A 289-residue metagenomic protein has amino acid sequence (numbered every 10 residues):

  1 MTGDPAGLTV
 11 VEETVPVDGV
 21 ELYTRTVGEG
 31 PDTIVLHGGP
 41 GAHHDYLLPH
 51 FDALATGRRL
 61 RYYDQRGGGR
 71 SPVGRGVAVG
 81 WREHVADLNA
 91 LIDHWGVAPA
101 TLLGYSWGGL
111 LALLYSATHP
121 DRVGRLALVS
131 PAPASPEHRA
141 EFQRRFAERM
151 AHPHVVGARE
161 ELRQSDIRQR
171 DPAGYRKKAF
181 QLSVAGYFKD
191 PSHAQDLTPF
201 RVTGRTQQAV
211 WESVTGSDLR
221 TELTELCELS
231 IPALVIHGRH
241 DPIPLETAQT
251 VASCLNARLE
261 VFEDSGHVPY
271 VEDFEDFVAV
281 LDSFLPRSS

Functional and structural regions predicted by a protein language model:
E13-V73, V77: Conserved HGGG/HGGXW glycine-rich cap/lid loop of the alpha/beta-hydrolase fold
Y62-W107, A279: Active-site loop/oxyanion-hole signature of alpha/beta-hydrolase fold enzymes
A98-F142: Conserved hydrolase catalytic core segment
L126-D166: Flexible "cap/lid" loop of the alpha/beta hydrolase fold
F146, R159-E225, I231: Alpha/beta-hydrolase
L229, V235-H237: Short beta-strand/loop motif that positions the catalytic acidic residue of the alpha/beta-hydrolase fold
P242-T247: Conserved alpha/beta-hydrolase "acid-adjacent" motif
A257-S289: Catalytic active-site module of serine/aspartate enzymes centered on a nucleophile-bearing elbow/loop
